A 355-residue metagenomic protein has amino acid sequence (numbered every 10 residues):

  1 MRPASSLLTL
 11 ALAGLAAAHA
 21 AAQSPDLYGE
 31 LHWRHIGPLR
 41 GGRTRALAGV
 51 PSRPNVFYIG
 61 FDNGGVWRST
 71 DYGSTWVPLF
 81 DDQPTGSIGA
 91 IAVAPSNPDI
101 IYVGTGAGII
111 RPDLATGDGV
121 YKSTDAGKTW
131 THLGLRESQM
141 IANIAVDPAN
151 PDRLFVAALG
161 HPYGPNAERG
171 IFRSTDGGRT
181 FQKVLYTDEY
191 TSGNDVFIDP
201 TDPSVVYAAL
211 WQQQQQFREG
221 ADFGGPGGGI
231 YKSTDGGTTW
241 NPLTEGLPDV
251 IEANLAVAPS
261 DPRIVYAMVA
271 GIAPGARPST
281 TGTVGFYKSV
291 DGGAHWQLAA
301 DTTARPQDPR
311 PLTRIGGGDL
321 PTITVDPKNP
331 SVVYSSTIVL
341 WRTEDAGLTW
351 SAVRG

Functional and structural regions predicted by a protein language model:
M1-S5: Positively charged n-region of N-terminal signal peptides that target proteins for export
S6-A16: Bacterial N-terminal signal peptides
A21-G355: Beta-propeller blade termini and top-face loops
